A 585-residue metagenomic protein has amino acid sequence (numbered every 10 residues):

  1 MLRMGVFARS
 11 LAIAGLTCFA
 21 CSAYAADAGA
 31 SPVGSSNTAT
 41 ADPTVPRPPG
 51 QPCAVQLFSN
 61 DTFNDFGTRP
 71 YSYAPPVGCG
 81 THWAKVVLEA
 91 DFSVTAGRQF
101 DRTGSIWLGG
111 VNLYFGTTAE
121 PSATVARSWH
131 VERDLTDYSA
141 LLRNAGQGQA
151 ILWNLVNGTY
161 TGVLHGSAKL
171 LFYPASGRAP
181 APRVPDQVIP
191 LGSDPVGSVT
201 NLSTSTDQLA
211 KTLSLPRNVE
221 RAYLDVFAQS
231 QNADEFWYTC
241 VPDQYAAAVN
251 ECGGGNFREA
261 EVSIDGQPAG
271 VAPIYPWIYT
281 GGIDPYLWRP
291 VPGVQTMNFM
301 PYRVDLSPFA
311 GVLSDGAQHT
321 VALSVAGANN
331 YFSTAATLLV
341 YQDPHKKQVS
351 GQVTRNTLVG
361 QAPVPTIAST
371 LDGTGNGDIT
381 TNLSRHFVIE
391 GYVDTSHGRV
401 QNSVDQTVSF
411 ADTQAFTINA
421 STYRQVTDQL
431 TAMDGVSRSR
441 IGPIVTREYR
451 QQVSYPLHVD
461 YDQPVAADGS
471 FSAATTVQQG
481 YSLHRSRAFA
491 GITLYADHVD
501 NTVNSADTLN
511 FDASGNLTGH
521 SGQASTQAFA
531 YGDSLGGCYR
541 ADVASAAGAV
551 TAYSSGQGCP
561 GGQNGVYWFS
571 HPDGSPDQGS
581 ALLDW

Functional and structural regions predicted by a protein language model:
L2-A23: Gram-negative bacterial Sec-dependent N-terminal signal peptides
A26-P70, A74-C79, W83, D91-Q187 (+5 more regions): Beta-strand-rich ligand-recognition modules
G177-D194, D343-T366: Low-complexity, Pro/Ser/Thr- and charge-rich linker/hinge segments at domain boundaries
P180-D234: A structural/positional concept
G351-I389: Charged, amphipathic alpha-helical linkers/stalks
